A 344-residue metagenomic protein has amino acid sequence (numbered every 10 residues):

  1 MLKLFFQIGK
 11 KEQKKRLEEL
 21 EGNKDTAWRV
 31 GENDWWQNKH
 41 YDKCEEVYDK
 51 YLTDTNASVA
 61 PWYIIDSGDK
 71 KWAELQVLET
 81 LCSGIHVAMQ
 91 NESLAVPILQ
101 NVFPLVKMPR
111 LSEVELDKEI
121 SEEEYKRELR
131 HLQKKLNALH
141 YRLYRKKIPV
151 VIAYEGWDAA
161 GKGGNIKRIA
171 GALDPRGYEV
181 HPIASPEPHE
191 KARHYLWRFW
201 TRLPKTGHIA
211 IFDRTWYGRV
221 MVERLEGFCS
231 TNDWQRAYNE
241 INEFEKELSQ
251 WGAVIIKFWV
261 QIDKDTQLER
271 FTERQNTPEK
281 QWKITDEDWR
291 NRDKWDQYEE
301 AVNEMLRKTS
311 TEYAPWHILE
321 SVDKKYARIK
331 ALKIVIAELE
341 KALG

Functional and structural regions predicted by a protein language model:
M1-G344: Glycine-rich phosphate-binding loop of ATP-dependent small-molecule kinases
